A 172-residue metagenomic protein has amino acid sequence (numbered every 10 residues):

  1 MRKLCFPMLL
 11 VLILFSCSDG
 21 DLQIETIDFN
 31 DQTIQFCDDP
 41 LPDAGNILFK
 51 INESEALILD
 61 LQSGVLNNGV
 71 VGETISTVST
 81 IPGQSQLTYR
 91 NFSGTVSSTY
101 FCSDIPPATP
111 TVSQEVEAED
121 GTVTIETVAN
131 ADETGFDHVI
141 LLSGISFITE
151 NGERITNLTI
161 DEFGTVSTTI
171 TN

Functional and structural regions predicted by a protein language model:
M1-S18: Sec-dependent bacterial lipoprotein signal peptides
R2-K3, D39, A131: A general structural signal for short secondary-structure junctions and capping/turn motifs
L14-P42, N172: Bacterial Sec-dependent N-terminal signal peptides
L41-G45, L141: A short, compositionally biased
G45-G135: Surface-exposed helix/loop patches within compact recognition domains
D137-V139: Long, hydrophobic N-terminal alpha-helical segment
L142-N172: Edge beta-strand at a domain terminus
